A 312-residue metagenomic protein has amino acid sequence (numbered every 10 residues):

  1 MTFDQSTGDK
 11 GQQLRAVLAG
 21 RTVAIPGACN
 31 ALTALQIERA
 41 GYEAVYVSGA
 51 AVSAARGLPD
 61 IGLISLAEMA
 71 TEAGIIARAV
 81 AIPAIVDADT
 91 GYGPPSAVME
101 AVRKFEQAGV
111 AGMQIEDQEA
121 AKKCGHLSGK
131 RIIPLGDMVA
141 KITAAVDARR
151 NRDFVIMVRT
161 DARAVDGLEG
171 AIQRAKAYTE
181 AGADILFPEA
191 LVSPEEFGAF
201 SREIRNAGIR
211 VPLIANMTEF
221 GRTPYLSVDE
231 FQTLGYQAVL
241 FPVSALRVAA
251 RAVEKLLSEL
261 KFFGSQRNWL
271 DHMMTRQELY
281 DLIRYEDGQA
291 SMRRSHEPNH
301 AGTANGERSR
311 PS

Functional and structural regions predicted by a protein language model:
F3-F241, R247, E254-S258, R294-G306: Alpha/beta enzyme core
T218, F241-Q289: Active-site pocket-lining/capping segments in soluble small-molecule metabolic enzymes
D281-S312: C-terminal extensions of enzymes
